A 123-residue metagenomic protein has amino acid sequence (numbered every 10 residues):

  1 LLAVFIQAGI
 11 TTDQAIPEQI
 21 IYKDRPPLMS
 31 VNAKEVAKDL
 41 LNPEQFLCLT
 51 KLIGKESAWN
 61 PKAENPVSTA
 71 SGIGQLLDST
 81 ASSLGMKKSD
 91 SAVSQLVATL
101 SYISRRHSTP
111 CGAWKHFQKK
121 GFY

Functional and structural regions predicted by a protein language model:
L1-V31: N-terminal secretory targeting signals
Q19-W59: Export/targeting segments at the very N-terminus of extracytoplasmic proteins
N32, G74, R106, F117-Y123: Catalytic cores of secreted/periplasmic lytic hydrolases that degrade extracellular macromolecules
E44-N60, L96-I103, A113-Q118: Short, functionally critical alpha-helical segments immediately adjacent to catalytic or ligand/cofactor-binding
S57-E64, T109, F122-Y123: Secretory-pathway/luminal and periplasmic proteins that interact with or process carbohydrate-rich
P66-G85: Substrate-binding/active-site groove segments that recognize and process beta-1,4-linked N-acetyl-hexosamine
K87-S94: A short, structured beta-strand-centered segment in the mid-to-C-terminal lobe of catalytic cores from group-transfer
